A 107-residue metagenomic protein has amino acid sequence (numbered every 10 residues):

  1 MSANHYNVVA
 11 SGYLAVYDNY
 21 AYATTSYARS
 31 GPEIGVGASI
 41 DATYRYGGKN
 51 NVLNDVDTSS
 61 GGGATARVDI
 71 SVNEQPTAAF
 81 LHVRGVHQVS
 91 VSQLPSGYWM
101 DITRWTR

Functional and structural regions predicted by a protein language model:
M1-R107: Post-signal peptide N-terminal regions of Sec-secreted extracellular proteins
